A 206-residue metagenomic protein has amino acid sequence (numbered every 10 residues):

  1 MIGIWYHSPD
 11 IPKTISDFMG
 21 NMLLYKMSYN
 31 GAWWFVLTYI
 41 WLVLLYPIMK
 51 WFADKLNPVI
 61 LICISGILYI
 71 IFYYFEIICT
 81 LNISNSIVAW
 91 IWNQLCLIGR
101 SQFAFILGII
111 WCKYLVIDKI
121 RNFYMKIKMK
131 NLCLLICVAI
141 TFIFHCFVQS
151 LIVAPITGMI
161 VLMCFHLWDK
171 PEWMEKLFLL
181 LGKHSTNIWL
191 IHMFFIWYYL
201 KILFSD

Functional and structural regions predicted by a protein language model:
M1-P12, Y46-M49, K113-L115, W168-D169 (+2 more regions): Juxtamembrane transmembrane-helix termini
M1-S28, I40-L42, R100, M125-C137 (+1 more regions): Transmembrane alpha-helical segments and their boundary/interface "anchor" motifs in multi-pass integral membrane
I4, M22, I64-I78, L134-F147 (+1 more regions): Aromatic-anchored segments of alpha-helical transmembrane domains
D10-K13, T80-W90, I202-D206: Membrane-interface helix termini and inter-helical loops of multi-pass transporters
L23-T38, E76-A104, T141-L162: Interfacial loop-to-helix transition and helix-capping segments at the boundaries of transmembrane helices
G31, C137-D206: Alpha-helical transmembrane segments of multi-pass integral membrane proteins
W41-L45, M49-A53, F103-L115, T157-K170: Transmembrane alpha-helical segments
V43-L68, I110-L134: Solvent-exposed interhelical
